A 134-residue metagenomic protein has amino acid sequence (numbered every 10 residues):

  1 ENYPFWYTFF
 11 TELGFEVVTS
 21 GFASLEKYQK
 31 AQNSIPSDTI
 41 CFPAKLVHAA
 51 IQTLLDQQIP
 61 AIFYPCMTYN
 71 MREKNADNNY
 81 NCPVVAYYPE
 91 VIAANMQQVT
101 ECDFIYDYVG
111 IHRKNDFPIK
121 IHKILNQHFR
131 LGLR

Functional and structural regions predicted by a protein language model:
E1-R134: An N-terminal assembly and electron-transfer interface module characteristic of large anaerobic redox and radical
